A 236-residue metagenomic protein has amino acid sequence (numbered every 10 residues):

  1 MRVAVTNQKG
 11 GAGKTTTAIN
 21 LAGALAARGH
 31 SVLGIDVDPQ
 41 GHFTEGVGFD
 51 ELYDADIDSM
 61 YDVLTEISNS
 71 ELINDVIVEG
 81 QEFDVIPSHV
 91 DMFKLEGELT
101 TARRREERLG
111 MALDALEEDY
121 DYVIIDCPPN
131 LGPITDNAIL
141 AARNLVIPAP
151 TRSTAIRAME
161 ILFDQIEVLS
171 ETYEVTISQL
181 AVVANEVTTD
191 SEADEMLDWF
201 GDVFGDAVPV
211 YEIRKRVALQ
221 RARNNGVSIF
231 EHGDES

Functional and structural regions predicted by a protein language model:
M1-S236: P-loop NTP-binding core
